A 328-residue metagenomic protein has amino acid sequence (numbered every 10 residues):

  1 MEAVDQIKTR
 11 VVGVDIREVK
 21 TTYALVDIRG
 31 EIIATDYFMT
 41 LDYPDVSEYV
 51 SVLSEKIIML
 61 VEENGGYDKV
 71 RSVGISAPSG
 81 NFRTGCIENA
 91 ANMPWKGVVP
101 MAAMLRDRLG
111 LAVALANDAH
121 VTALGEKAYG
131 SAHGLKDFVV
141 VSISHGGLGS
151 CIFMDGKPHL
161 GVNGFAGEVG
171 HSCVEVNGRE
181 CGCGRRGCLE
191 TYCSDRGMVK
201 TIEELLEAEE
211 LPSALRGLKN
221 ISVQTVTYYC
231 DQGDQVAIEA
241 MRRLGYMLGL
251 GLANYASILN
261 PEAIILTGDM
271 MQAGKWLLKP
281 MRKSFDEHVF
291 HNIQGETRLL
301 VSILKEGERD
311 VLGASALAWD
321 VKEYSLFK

Functional and structural regions predicted by a protein language model:
M1-S72, F82-T84, A103, D107-L111 (+3 more regions): ATP-binding/phosphotransfer module of carbohydrate and carboxylate kinases, centering on a glycine-rich
V19-K20, A119, H145-G149: Conserved A3 ("GATE") glycine/threonine-rich loop of ANL adenylate-forming enzymes
I33, E88, H159-L160: Generic structural signal for well-ordered beta-strand positions
D36-F38, A91, V162: Short hydrophobic alpha-helix segments
P78-N81, H145-G146, M270: Short glycine-rich anion-binding loops that position phosphate/pyrophosphate groups of nucleotides and phosphorylated
C86-G97: A charged helix-plus-loop insertion that forms the helical arch/lid used to bind and gate nucleic-acid substrates
R106-E126, H133, V139-V141: ATP-dependent carbohydrate kinase catalytic cores
G134-Y192: Glycine-rich phosphate-binding loop of actin/hexokinase-like ATP-binding domains
